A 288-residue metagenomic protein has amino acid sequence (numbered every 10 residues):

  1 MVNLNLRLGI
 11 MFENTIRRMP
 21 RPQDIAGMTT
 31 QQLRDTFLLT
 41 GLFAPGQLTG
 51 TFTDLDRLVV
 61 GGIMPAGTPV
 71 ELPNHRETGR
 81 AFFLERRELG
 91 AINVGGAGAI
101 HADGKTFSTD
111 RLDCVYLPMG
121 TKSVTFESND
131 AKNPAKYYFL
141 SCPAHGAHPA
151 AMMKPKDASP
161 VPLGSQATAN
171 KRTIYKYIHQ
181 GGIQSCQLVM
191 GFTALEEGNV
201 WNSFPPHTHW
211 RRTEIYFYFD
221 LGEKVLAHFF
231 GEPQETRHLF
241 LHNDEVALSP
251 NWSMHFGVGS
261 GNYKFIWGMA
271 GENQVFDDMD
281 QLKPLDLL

Functional and structural regions predicted by a protein language model:
M1-I10: Short, Lys/Arg-enriched N-terminal segments with co-localized hydrophobic residues within the first ~10-30 amino acids
M11-H75, G79-L84, E88-L89, D286: Hydrophobic, proline/glycine-rich low-complexity stretches
P45-T78, K171-E214: A short glycine-rich, His/Asp/Glu-containing loop-to-beta-strand
L55-P69, T78-G104, F204-E245: Glycine- and acidic-residue-biased ligand/ion/polar-headgroup-sensing regions
G95-P134, Y138-P143: Acidic, low-complexity central loop/insert segments
T109-N129, F240-G261, G268-A270: Conserved metal-binding segment of the jelly-roll/cupin
K132-R172, I266-L288: Double-stranded beta-helix
L226, T236-H238, F256-V258, Q274-D277: Short active-site-adjacent structural elements
